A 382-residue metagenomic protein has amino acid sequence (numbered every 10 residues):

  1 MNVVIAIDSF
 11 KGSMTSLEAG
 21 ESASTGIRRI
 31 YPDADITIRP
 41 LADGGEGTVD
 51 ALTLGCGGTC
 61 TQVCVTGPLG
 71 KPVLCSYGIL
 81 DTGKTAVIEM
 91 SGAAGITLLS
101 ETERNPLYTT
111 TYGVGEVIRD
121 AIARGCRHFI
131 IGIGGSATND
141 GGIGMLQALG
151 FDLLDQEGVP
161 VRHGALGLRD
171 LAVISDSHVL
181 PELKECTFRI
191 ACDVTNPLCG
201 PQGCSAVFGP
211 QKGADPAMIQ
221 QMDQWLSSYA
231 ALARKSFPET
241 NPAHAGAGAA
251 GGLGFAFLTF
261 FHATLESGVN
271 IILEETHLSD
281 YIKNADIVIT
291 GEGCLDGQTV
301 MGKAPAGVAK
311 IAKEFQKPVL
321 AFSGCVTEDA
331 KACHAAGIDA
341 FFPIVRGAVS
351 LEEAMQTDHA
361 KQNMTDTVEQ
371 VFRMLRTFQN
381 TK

Functional and structural regions predicted by a protein language model:
M1-I133, A137-K382: N-terminal loops that bind phosphate or other acidic moieties and the adjacent beta-alpha structural core
